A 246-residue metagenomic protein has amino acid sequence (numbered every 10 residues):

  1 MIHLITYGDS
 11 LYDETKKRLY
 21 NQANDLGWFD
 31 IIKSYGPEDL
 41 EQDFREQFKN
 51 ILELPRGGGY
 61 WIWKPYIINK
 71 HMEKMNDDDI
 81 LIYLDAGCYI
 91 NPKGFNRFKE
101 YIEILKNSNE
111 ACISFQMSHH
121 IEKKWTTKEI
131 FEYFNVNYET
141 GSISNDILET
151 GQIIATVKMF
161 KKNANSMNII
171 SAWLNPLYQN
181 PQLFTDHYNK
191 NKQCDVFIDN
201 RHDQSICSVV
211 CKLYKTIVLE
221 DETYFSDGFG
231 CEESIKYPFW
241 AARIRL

Functional and structural regions predicted by a protein language model:
M1-L246: Glycosyltransferase catalytic domains, chiefly GT-A lineage
